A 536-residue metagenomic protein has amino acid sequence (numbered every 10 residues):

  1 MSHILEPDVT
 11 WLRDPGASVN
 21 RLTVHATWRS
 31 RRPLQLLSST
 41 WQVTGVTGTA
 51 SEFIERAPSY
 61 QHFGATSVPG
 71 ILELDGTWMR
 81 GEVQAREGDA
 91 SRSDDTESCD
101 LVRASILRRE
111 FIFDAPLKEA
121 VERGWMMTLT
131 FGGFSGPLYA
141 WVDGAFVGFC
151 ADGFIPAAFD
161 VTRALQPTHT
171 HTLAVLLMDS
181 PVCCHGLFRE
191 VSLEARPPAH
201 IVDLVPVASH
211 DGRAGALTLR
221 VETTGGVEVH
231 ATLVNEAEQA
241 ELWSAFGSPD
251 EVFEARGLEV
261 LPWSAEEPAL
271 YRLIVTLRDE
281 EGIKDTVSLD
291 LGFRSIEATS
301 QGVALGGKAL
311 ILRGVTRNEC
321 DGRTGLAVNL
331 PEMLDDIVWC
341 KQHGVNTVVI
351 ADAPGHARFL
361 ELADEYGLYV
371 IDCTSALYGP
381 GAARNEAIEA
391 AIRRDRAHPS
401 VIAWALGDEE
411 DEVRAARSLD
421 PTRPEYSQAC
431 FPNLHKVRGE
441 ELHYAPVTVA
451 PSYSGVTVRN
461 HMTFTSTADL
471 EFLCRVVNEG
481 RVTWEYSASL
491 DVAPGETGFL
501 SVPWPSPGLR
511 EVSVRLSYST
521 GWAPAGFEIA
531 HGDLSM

Functional and structural regions predicted by a protein language model:
M1-E87, V512, M536: Accessory carbohydrate-binding/adhesion or oligomerization-edge regions at the termini of glycan-active proteins
M1-T23, T27-W28, P33, Q42-G48 (+7 more regions): Accessory beta-strand-rich segments of carbohydrate-active enzymes
P15, R21-A26, S30, G148 (+2 more regions): Carbohydrate-binding surfaces of carbohydrate-active enzymes
L72-F113, V121, W125-F131, S135-V142 (+5 more regions): Active-site-adjacent substrate/metal-binding segments within catalytic domains of carbohydrate-active enzymes
L107-R109, I155-F159, P249-F253, E496-V502: Short strand-edge motifs at loop-to-beta-strand transitions and within beta-strands of extracellular beta-rich domains
I112, T130, T218-T224, G455-T463: Short edge beta-strand/loop segments characteristic of extracellular beta-sandwich folds
Q166-T168, R220-E297, V512, L516 (+1 more regions): Extended acidic/polar, glycine-enriched regions that form or flank non-catalytic beta-rich accessory modules
E409-H443: Extracellular glycoside hydrolase catalytic/binding regions
